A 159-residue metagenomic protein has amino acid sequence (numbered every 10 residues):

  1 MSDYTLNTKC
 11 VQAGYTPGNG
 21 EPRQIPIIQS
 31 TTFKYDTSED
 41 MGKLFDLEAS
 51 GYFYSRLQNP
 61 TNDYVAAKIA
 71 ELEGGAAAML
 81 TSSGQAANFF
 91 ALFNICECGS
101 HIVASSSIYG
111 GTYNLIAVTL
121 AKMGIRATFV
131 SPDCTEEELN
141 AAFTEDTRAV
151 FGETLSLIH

Functional and structural regions predicted by a protein language model:
M1-N59, A67: N-terminal "arm"/small-domain region of PLP-dependent enzymes with the aminotransferase-like
E21, I69, A87, I102 (+1 more regions): Buried hydrophobic positions in well-ordered alpha/beta secondary-structure cores of metabolic enzymes
T37-F89, G111-T119: Conserved N-terminal alpha-helix of the aminotransferase class I/II PLP-enzyme fold
Q85-N88, P132-E137: Short acidic loop-to-helix transition motifs that present clustered carboxylates
N94-T112, S131: Conserved PLP-anchoring active-site segment centered on the Schiff-base-forming lysine
T119, M123-S131: A glycine-rich helix N-cap at a beta->alpha junction
F143-V150: Short acidic/histidine-rich motifs immediately flanking catalytic phosphotransfer sites in two-component signaling
I158-H159: Conserved small/polar residues in nucleotide/adenosyl-binding loops
